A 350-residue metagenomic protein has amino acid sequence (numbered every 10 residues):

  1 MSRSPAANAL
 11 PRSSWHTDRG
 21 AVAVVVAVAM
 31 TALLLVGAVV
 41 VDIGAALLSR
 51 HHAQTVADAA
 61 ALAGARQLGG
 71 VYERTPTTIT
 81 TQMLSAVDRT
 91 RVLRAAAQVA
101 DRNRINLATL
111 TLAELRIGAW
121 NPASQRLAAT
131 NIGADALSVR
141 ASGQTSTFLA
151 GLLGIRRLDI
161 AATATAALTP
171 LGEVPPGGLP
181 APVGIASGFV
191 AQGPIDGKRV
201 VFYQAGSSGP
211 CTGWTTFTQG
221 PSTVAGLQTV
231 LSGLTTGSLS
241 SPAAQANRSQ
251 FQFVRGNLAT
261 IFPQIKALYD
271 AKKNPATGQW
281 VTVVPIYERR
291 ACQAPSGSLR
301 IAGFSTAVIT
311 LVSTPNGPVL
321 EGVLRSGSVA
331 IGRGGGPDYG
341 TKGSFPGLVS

Functional and structural regions predicted by a protein language model:
M1-R19, V24: N-terminal leader/signal peptides at the extreme start of proteins
S2-P5, V40, G44-L47, H51 (+1 more regions): Short amphipathic secondary-structure patches
A21-A23, L35, G44-L48, A59: Extended compositionally biased segments used for macromolecular assembly or nucleic-acid engagement
V25, T55, A63, S138 (+1 more regions): Structural recognition of the beta-strand scaffold that forms the well-ordered cores of secreted hydrolase catalytic
A27, A57-G64, A96, A164: Small-residue (primarily alanine) positions within well-ordered alpha-helices, especially packing/interaction faces
A27-V41: Alpha-helical hydrophobic helix detector
P76-A97, R116-S138, A150-S350: N-linked glycosylation sequons
